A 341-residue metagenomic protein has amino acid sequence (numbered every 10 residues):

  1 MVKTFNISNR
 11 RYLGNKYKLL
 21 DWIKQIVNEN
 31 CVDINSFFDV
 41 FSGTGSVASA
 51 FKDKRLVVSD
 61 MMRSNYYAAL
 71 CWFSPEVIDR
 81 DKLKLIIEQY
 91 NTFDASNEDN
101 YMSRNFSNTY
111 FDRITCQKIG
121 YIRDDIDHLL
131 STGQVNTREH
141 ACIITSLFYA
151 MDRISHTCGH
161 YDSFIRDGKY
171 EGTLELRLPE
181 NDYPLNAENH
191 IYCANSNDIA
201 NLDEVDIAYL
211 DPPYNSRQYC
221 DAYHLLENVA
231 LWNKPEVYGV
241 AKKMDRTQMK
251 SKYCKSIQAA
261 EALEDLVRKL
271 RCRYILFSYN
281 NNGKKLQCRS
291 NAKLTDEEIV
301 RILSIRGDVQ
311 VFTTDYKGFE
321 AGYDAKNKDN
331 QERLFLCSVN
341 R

Functional and structural regions predicted by a protein language model:
M1-F41, S46-A50: S-adenosyl-L-methionine
I23, F37-F51, V58-R63, D203-A222 (+1 more regions): Conserved proline-anchored active-site loop of SAM-dependent methyltransferases that bridges a beta-strand
R55-V57, M61-Y183, S216, C220-S256 (+1 more regions): Class I S-adenosyl-L-methionine-dependent methyltransferase module
V57, H190-Y192, Q310-F312: General small-molecule cofactor/ligand-binding pocket signal
C193-D198: Conserved SAM/SAH-binding loop
K252-G307: Conserved Class I SAM-dependent methyltransferase catalytic core
K293-R341: Class I S-adenosyl-L-methionine
